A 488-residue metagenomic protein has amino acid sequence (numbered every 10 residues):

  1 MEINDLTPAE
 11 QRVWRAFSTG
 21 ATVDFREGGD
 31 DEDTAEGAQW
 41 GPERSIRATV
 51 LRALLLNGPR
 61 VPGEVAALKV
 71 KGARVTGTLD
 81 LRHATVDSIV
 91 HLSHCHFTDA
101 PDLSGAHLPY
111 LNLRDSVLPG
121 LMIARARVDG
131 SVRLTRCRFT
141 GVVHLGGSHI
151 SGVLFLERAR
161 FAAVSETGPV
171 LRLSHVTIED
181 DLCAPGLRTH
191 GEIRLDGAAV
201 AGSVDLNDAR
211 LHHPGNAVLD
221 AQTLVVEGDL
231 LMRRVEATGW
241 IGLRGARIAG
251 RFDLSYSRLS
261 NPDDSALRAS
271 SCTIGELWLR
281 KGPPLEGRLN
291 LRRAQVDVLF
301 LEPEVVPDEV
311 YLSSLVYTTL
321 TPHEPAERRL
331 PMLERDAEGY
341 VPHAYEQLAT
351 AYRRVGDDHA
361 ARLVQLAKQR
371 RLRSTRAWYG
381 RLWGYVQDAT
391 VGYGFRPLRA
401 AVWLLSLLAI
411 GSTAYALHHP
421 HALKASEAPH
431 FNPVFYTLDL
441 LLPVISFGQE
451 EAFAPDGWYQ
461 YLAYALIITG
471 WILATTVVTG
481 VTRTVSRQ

Functional and structural regions predicted by a protein language model:
M1-G384: N-terminal leader/targeting and pre-domain segments
G147, G197, G245, K281 (+1 more regions): Outer-pore turret/helix-boundary of cation channels
P342-G356, L404-A422, I445: Hydrophobic alpha-helical transmembrane segments
A351, V364-A367, T413-L417, L441 (+2 more regions): Generic, well-ordered alpha-helical scaffold segments in large soluble proteins
A377-H418, E427: Transmembrane alpha-helical segments and their cytosolic interface motifs in multi-pass membrane proteins
A389-P397, H419-I467, T476: Pore-loop/selectivity-filter region of tetrameric P-loop cation channels
S412, L462-Q488: Transmembrane alpha-helical segments in integral membrane proteins
